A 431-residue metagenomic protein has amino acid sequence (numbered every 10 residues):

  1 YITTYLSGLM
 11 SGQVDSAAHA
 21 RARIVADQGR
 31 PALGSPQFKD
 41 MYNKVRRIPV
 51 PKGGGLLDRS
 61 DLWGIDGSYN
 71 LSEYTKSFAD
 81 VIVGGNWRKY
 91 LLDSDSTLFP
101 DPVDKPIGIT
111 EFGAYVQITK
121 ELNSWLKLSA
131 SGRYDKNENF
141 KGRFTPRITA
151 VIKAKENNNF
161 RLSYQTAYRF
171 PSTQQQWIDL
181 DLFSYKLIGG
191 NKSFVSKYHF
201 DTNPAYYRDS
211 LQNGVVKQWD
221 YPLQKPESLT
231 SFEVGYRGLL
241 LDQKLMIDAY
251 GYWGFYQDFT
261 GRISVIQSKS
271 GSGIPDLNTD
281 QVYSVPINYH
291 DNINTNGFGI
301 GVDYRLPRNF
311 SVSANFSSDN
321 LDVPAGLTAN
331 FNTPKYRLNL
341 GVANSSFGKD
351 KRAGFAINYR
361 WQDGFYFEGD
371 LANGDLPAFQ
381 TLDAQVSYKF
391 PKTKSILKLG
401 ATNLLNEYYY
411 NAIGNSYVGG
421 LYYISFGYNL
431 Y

Functional and structural regions predicted by a protein language model:
Y1, S193-V282: Membrane-embedded beta-barrel scaffold of Gram-negative outer-membrane proteins
Y1-F99, D104-F140, D248: Face-selective signature of the C-terminal outer-membrane beta-barrel domain
R59-W63, G108-F112, G142-F144, S228-F232 (+5 more regions): Residues that define the transmembrane beta-barrel architecture of outer-membrane proteins
I65-L71, A114-K120, I148-A154, V234-G238 (+7 more regions): Residues on the lipid-exposed face of transmembrane beta-strands in outer-membrane beta-barrel proteins
T75-V81, W125-L128, N157-F160, D242-I247 (+3 more regions): Repeated loop/turn-to-beta-strand initiation elements of outer-membrane beta-barrel proteins
W87-D93, F112, G132-E138, T166-F170 (+9 more regions): Transmembrane beta-strands of outer-membrane beta-barrel pores
S124, I247-T260, V265-Y366, G427: Gram-negative outer-membrane beta-barrel transporters
S313, A329-Y431: Conserved C-terminal beta-signal and adjacent last beta-strands/turns of outer-membrane beta-barrel proteins
